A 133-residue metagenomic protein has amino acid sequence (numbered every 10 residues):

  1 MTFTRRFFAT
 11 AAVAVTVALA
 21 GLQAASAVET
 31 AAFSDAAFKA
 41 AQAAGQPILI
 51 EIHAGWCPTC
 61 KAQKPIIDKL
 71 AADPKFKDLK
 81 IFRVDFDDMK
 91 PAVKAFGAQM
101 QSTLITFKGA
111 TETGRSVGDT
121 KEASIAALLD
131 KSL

Functional and structural regions predicted by a protein language model:
F3-A9: N-terminal export leaders
V17-A25: C-terminal segment of classical bacterial N-terminal signal peptides
T30-Q46: A short beta-strand-turn-helix
A43-G55: Short active-site neighborhood of thiol/selenol oxidoreductases, capturing the structured segment around
K61-K75: Typically the conserved alpha-helix immediately C-terminal to a functionally engaged Cys/Sec in thioredoxin-like
A71, F76-K90: Thiol-based oxidoreductase modules, predominantly thioredoxin-like and allied folds used for disulfide exchange
F96-I105: Structural micro-motif
T106-L133: Non-catalytic, surface beta->alpha helical segment in thiol-disulfide oxidoreductase systems
